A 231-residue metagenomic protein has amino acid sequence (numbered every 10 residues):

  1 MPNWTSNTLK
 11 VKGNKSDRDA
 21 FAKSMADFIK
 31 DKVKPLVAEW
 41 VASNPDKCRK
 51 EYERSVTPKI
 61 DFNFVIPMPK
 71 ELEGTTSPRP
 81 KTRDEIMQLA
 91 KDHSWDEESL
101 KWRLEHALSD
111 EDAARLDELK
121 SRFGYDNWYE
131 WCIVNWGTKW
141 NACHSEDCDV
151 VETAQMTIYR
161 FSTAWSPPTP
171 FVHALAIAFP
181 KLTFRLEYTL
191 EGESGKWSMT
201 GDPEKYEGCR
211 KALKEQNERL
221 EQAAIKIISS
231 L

Functional and structural regions predicted by a protein language model:
M1-L231: Intrinsic low-complexity, intrinsically disordered or marginally ordered coil/linker segments
